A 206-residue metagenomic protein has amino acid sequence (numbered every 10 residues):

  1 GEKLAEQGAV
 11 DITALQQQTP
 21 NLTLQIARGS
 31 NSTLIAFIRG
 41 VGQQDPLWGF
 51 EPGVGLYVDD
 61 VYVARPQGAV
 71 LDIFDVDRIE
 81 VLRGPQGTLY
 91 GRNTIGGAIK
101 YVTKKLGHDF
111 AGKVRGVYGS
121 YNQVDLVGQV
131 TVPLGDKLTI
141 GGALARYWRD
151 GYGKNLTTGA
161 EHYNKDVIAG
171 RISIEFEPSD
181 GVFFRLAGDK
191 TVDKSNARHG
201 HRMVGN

Functional and structural regions predicted by a protein language model:
G1-D109: Acidic, small-polar-rich N-terminal luminal/periplasmic segments of exported/outer-membrane proteins
I26-R28, L144, T157, L186-G188: Glycine-rich, histidine-containing beta strand-loop boundary motifs that form or position
A27, E161, V204-N206: Juxtamembrane/interface motifs at transmembrane-helix termini
E51-G53, R65, F74-D77, T88-G170 (+1 more regions): Outer-membrane beta-barrel translocator/receptor signature
A69, Y152-A160, A197-M203: Outer-membrane beta-barrel translocator domains and adjoining extracellular loop/strand segments of Gram-negative
S173: Conserved thiamine diphosphate
F183-N206: Flexible loop and strand-edge segments within Gram-negative outer membrane beta-barrel domains
